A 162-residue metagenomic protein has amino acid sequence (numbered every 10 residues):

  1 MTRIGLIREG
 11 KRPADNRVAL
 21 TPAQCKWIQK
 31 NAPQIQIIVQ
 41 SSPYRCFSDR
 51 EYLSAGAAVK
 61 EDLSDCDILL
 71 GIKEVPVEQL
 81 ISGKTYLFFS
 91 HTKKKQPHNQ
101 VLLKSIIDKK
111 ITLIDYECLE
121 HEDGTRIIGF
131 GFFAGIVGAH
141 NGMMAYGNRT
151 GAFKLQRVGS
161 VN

Functional and structural regions predicted by a protein language model:
T2-S105, K109: An N-terminal-biased, well-structured beta-alpha scaffold segment characteristic of Rossmann-like dinucleotide-binding
V77-N162: Glycine/serine-rich phosphate-binding loop and adjoining beta1-alpha1 elements at the start of nucleotide-handling
